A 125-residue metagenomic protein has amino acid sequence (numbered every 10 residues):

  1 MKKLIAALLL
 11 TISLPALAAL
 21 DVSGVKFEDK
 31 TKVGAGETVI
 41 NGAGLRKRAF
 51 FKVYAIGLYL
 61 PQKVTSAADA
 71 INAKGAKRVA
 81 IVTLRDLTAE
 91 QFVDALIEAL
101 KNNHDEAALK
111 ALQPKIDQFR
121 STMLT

Functional and structural regions predicted by a protein language model:
M1-L4: Positively charged n-region of N-terminal signal peptides that target proteins for export
S13-P15: N-terminal signal peptide c-region/cleavage motif recognized by signal peptidases
A19-A73: N-terminal secretory signal peptides
V64-T125: Mid-length scaffold segments of soluble, non-membrane domains
